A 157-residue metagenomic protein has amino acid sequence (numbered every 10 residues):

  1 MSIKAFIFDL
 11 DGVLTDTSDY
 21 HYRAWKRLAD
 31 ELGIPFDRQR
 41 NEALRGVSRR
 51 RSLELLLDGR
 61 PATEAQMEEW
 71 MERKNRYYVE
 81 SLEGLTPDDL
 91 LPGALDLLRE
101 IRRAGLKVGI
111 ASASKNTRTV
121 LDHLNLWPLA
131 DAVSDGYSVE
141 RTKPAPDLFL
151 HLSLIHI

Functional and structural regions predicted by a protein language model:
S2-E42: Active-site neighborhood of HAD-like aspartate-dependent phosphohydrolases
R40-R45, P128-T142: A short, structured active-site edge motif that brings together acidic residues
G46-S81, L95, R99-E100: A metal-dependent, Asp-based hydrolase signature
E80-I110: Short, acidic loop-to-helix structural element flanking the phosphoryl-transfer center in phosphate-processing enzymes
S112-S114: Conserved phosphate-coupling serine/threonine residues in phosphotransfer and NTP-handling enzymes
K143-S153: Short loop-to-alpha-helix "cap/lid" segments that border enzyme active sites across diverse enzyme classes
I155-I157: Conserved small/polar residues in nucleotide/adenosyl-binding loops
